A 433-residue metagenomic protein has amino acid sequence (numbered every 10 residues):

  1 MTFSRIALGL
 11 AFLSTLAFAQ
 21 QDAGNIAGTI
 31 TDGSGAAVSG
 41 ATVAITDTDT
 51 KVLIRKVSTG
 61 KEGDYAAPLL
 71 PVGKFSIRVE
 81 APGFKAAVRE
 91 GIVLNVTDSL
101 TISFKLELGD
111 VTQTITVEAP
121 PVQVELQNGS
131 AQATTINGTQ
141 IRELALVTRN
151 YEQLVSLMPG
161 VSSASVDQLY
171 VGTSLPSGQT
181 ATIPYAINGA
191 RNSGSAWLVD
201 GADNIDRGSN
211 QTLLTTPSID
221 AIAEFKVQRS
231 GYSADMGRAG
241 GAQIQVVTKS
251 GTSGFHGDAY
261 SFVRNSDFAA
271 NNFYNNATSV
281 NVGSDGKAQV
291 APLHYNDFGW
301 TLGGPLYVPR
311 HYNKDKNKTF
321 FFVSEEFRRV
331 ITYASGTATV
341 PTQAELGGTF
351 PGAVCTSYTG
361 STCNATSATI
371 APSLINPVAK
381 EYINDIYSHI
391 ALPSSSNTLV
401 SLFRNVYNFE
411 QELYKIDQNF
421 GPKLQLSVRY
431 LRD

Functional and structural regions predicted by a protein language model:
T2-N137, S218-D220, K423: Periplasm-facing N-terminal accessory domains of Gram-negative outer-membrane beta-barrel systems
Q113, V122-A186, R191-A196, G201-A234 (+2 more regions): Acidic, glycine-rich flexible loop segments
